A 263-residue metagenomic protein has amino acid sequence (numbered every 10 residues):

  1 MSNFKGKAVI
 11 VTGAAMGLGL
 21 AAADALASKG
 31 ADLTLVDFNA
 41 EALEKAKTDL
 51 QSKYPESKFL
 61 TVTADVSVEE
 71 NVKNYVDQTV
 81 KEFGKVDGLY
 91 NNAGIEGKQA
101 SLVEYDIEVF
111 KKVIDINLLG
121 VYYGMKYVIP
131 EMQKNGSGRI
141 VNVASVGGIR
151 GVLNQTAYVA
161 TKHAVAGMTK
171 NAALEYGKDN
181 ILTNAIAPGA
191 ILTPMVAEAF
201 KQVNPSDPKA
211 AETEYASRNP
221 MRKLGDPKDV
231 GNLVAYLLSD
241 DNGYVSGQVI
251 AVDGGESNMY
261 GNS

Functional and structural regions predicted by a protein language model:
E96-Q99, R150, A235, S246-S263: Short C-terminal tail/terminal secondary-structure segment of NAD(P)H-dependent dehydrogenase/reductase domains
A100-L102, D106-I114, Y215: Substrate-binding pocket helix/loop in short-chain dehydrogenase/reductase
M125, T161, T169: Active-site helix of classical SDR
P130, L174-K178: Alpha-helical segment proximal to the catalytic Tyr-Lys
S145: Residue(s) in the substrate-gating loop at a strand-loop-helix junction that position the organic substrate next
G177, L182, V245-G247: Short, small/polar-rich loop/turn modules that mediate ligand/substrate recognition or access, typified
A185, D207-V245, V252-G254: C-terminal helical subdomain
